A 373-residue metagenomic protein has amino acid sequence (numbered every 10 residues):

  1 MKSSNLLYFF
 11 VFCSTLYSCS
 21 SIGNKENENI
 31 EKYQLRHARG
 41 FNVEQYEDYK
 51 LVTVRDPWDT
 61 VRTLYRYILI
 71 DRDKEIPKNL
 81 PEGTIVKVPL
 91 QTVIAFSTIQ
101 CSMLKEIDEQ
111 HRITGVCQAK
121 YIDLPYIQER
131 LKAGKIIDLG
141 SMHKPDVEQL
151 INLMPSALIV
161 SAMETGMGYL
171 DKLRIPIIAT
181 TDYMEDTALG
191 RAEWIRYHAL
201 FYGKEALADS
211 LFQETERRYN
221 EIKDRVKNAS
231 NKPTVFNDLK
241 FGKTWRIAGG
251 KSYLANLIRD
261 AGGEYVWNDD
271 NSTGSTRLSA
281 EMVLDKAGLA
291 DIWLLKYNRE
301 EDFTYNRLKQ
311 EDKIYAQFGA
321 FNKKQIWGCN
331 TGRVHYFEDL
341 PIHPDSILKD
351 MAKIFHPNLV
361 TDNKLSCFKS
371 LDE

Functional and structural regions predicted by a protein language model:
M1-E26, M351: Bacterial Sec-dependent N-terminal signal peptides
C19-C101, L207-F236, N322, H335 (+2 more regions): Bacterial Sec-exported substrate-binding components of ABC uptake systems
D59-L153, L158, M163: A short, structured surface patch at a secondary-structure boundary
E109, L173-P176, A261-G262, N322: Short, structured coil segments at secondary-structure junctions
L124-P125, M167-G168, T187-L189, T244-I247 (+3 more regions): Extracytoplasmic/secreted cell-surface and envelope-processing proteins
K135, D146, N152-T244, N268-D269 (+2 more regions): Extracytoplasmic substrate-binding proteins
R217-R218, I222-N306: Flexible, glycine-rich surface segments
W267-D269, T273-N358, D372: C-terminal soluble interaction/assembly domains
